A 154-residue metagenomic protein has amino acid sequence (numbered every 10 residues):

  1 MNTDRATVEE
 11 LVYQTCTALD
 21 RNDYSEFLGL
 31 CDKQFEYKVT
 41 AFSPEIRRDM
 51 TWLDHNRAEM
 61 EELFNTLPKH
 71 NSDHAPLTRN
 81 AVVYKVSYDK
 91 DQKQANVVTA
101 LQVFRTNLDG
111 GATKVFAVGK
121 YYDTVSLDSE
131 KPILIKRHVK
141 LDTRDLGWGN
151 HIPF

Functional and structural regions predicted by a protein language model:
M1-K33: Short, low-complexity N-terminal intrinsically disordered segments enriched in polar/charged residues
T3, R48, T113: Conserved aromatic-histidine-acidic binding/catalytic patches
A6-E10, T51, A58, F116: A generic "alpha-helical surface" signal
T15, F27, M60, V97 (+1 more regions): Hydrophobic pocket/interface hotspot
T15-T17, P68-A75, D109-A112: Short helix-to-loop capping/linker segments positioned immediately adjacent to catalytic or ligand/cofactor-binding
G29, Q34-E36, W52, V115 (+1 more regions): Residue-level preference for alpha-helix termini and adjacent loops
K33-T99: A solvent-exposed, acidic/Ser-Thr-rich amphipathic alpha-helical stretch
T78-F154: A beta-strand edge to alpha-helix "cap/lid" segment located at domain peripheries
